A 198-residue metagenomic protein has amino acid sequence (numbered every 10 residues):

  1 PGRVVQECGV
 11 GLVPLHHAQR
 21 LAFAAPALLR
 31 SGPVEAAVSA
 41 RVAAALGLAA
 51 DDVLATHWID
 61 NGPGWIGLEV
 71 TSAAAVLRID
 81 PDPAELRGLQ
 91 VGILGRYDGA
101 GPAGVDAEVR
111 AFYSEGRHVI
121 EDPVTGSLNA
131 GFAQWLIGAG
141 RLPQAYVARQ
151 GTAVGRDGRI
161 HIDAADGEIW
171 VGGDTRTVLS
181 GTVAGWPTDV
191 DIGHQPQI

Functional and structural regions predicted by a protein language model:
P1-R87, I137-I192: Acidic, low-complexity central loop/insert segments
V76, G92-A165: Glycine-rich, charge-dense phosphate/pyrophosphate-binding loop(s) and the adjacent flexible "lid"/catalytic subdomain
